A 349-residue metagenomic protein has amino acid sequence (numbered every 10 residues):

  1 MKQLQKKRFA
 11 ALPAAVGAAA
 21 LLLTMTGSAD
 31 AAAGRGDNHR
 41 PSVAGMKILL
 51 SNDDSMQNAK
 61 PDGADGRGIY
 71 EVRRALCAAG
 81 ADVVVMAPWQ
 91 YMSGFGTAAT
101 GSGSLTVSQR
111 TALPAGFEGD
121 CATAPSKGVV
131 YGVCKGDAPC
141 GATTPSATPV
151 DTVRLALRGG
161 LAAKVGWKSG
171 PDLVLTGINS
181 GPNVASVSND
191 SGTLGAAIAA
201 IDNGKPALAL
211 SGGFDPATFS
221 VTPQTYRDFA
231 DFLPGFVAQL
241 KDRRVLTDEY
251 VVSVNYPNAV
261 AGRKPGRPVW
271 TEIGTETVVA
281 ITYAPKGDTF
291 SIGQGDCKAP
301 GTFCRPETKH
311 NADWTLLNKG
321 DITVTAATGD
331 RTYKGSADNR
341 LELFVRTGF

Functional and structural regions predicted by a protein language model:
M1-A32: Secretory targeting and sorting signals
G34-A44, I48, N58-D62, Y70-R154: A cross-family phosphate/adenosyl-ligand binding-site feature
K47-S51, V83-A87, T144, D151 (+5 more regions): Structural recognition of the beta-strand scaffold that forms the well-ordered cores of secreted hydrolase catalytic
D54-Q57, W89-G94, P149-V150, N179-V184 (+4 more regions): Solvent-exposed loop/turn segments at secondary-structure junctions within structured extracellular/periplasmic domains
R158-A162, A197-P206: Alpha-helix C-terminal capping segments
G160-G170: Phosphate/pyrophosphate-binding loops at sites that engage ATP/ADP/AMP, CoA/4′-phosphopantetheine, polyphosphate
N189-G195: Charged helix-capping and loop-helix junction motifs
P223-F349: Electrostatically charged, flexible surface regions
